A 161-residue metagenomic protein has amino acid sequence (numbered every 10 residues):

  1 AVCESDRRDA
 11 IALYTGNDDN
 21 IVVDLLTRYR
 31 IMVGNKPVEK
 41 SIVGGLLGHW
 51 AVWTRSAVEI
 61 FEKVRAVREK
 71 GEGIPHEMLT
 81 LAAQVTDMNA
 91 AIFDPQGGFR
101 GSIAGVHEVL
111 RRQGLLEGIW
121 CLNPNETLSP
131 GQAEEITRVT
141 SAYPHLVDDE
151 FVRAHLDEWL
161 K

Functional and structural regions predicted by a protein language model:
A1-S102: Catalytic alpha/beta core domains of metabolic enzymes, predominantly
G97-R100, V109-K161: Long, low-complexity C-terminal extensions of enzymes
V106: Conserved, mostly hydrophobic/aromatic
